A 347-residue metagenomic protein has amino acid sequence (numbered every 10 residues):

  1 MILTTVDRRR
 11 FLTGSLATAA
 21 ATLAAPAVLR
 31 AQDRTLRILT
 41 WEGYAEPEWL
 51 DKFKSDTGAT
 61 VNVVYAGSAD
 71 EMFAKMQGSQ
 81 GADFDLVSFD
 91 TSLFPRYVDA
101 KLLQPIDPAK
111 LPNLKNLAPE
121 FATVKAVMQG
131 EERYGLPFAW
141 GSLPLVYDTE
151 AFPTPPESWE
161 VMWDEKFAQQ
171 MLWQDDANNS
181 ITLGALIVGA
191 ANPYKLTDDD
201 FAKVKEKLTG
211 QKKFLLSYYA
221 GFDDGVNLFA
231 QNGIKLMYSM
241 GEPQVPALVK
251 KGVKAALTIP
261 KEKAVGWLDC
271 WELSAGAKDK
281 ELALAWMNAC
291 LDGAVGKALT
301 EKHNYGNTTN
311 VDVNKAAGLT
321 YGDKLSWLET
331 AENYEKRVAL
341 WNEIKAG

Functional and structural regions predicted by a protein language model:
I2-A19: N-terminal secretory signal peptides and thylakoid transit peptides that target proteins across membranes
Q32-R96: Early extracytoplasmic/lumenal segment of secretory-pathway proteins
W49, F167-T182, A289-V313: Periplasmic-binding protein-like
A69, S88-L216, G221-D224: Extracytoplasmic ligand-binding site segments that recognize negatively charged/polar headgroups
L93-R96, K235-K254: A ligand-binding cleft/hinge motif common to bilobed small-molecule-binding domains
L145-A151, L186-G189, L268-D279, A298-L299: A bilobed periplasmic-binding-protein/Venus flytrap-type ligand-binding module shared by bacterial periplasmic
F201-Q211, Y219, V249-A275: Periplasmic-binding protein-like
G293-G347: Extracellular/periplasmic juxtamembrane helices and adjacent flexible linkers that interface with membrane partners
